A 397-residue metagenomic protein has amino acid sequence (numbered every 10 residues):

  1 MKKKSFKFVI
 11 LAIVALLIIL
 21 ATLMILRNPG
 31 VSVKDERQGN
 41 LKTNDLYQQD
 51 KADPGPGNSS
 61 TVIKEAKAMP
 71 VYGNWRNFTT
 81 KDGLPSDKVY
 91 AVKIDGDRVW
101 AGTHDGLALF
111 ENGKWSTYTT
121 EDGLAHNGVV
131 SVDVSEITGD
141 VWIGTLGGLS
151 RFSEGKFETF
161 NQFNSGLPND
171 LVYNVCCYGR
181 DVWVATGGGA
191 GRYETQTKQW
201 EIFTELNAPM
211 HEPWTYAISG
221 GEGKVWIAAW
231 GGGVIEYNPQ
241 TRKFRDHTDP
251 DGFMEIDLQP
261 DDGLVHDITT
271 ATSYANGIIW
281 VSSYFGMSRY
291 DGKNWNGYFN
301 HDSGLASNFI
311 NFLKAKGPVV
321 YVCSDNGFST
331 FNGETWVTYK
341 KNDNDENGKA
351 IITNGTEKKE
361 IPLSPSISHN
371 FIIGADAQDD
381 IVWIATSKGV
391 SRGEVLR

Functional and structural regions predicted by a protein language model:
K2-A15: N-terminal Sec-pathway targeting helices
K7-F8, L23-R397: Carboxylate-rich, polar loop motifs that coordinate divalent cations or form catalytic acidic clusters
L16-L20: Sec-dependent N-terminal signal peptides of Gram-positive bacterial secreted proteins and lipoproteins
